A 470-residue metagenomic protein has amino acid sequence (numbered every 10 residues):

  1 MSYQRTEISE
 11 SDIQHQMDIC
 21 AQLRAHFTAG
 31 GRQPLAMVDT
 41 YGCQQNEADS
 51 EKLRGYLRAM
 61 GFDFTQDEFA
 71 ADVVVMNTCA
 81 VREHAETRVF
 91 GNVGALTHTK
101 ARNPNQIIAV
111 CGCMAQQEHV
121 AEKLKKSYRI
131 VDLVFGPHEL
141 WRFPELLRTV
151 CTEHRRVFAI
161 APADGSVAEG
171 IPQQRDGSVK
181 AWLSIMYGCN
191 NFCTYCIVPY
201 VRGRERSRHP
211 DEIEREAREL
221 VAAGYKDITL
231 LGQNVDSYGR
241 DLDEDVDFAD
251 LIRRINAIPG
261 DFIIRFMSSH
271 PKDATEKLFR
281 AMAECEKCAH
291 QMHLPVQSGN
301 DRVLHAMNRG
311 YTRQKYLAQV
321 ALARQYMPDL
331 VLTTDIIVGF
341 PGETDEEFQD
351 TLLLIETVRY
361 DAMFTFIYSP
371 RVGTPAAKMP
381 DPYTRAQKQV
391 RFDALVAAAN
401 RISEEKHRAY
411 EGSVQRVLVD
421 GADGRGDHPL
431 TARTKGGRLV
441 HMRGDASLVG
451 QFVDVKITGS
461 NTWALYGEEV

Functional and structural regions predicted by a protein language model:
M1-Y238, D247, K277, M292 (+5 more regions): Proteins enriched for Cys/Gly/acidic motifs involved in redox and nucleic-acid/cofactor modification
T6, L23, K378-V470: Terminal RNA-binding accessory module
D39, C111, V198, L231-Q233 (+7 more regions): Generic beta-strand/beta-sheet core signal
T65, C111, A306, M363 (+1 more regions): Thr-Gly-centered strand-to-loop micro-motif
A85-T87, R204-H209, G239-D245, A306-R309 (+3 more regions): Short, solvent-exposed loop/turn segments at secondary-structure boundaries
N105-V110, Q117-H119, A222-D345, E356: Conserved SAM/AdoMet-binding glycine-rich loop
D176-V179, C189-N191, C288, S298 (+5 more regions): Short flexible coil/turn linkers enriched for glycine and charged/polar residues that connect secondary-structure
C193, I213, L230, F266 (+7 more regions): Conserved, mostly hydrophobic/aromatic
